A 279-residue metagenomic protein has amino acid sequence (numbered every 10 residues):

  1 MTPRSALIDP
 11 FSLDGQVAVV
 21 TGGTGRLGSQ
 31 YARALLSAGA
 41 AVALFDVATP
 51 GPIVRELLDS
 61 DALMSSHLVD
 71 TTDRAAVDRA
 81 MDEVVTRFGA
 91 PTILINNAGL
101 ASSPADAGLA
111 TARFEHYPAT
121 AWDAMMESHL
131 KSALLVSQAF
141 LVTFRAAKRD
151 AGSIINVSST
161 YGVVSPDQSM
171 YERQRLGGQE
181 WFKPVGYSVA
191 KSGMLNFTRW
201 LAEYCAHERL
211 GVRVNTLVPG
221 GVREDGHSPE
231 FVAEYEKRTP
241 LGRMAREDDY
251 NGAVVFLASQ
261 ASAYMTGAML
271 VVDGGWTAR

Functional and structural regions predicted by a protein language model:
T2-D9, A101, T111, K237 (+2 more regions): Short C-terminal tail/terminal secondary-structure segment of NAD(P)H-dependent dehydrogenase/reductase domains
P10-A43, L201: Canonical Rossmann dinucleotide-binding motif of NAD(H)/NADP(H)-dependent dehydrogenases/reductases, specifically
A38-V54: Conserved glycine-rich Rossmann-like NAD(P)H-binding loop of the short-chain dehydrogenase/reductase
T92, L100, F114-L134, I155 (+2 more regions): Catalytic Tyr-X3-Lys loop
L94, A151, A206-R213, M265-G267: Short, small/polar-rich loop/turn modules that mediate ligand/substrate recognition or access, typified
G99, E127-R149, Y161-S165, A202-H207 (+1 more regions): Amphipathic alpha-helical dimer-interface segment in Rossmann-like NAD(P)H-dependent oxidoreductases
A105-D123, Q168, Y235: Substrate-binding pocket helix/loop in short-chain dehydrogenase/reductase
Y117-A119, D150, I155-H207, G221: Catalytic loop of short-chain dehydrogenase/reductase
